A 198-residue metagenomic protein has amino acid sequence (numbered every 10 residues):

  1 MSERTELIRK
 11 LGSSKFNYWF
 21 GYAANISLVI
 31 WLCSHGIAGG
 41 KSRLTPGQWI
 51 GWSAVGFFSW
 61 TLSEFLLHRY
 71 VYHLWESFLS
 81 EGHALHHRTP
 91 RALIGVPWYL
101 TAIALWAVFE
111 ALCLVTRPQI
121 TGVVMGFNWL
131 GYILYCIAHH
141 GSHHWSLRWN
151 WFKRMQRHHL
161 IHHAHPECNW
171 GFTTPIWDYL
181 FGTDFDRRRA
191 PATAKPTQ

Functional and structural regions predicted by a protein language model:
M1-Y132, E167-Q198: Non-catalytic, topology-defining segments of multipass membrane proteins
H86-H87, H159-H162: Detector for the Zn2+-coordinating histidines of canonical Cys2His2
L134, W151-L160: Functionally important transmembrane alpha-helices
S142-K153: Interfacial helix-loop-helix junctions of multi-pass membrane proteins
S146, A164, F185: Flexible loop residues that form catalytic and substrate-binding hotspots at small-molecule/glycan-binding clefts
